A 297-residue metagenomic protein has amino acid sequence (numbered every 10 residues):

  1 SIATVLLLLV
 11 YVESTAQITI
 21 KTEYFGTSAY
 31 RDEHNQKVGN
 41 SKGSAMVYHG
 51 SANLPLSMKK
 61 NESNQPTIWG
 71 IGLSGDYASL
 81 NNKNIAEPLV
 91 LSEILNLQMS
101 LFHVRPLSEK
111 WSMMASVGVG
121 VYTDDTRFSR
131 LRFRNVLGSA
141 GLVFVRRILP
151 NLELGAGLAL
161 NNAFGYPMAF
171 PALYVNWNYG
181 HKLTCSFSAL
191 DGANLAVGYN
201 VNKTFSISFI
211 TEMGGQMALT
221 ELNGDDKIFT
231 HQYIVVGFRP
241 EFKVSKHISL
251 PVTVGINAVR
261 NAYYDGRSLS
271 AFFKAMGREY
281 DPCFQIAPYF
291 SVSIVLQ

Functional and structural regions predicted by a protein language model:
A16-I85, Q297: Short glycine/proline- and aromatic-enriched beta-strand/turn motifs that initiate or cap beta-hairpins
I20-T22, W69-L73, A115-V117, A156 (+4 more regions): Membrane-embedded beta-strand positions of outer-membrane beta-barrel proteins
Y24-S28, L73-N81, V119-D125, L158-F164 (+5 more regions): Transmembrane beta-strands of outer-membrane beta-barrel pores
V38-M46, P88-L95, R130-V136, F164-G165 (+3 more regions): Replace "Gram-negative outer membrane beta-barrel proteins" with "bacterial and organellar outer membrane beta-barrel
M46-L54, L95-L101, V119-V121, V136-L142 (+4 more regions): Hydrophobic, lipid-facing positions within transmembrane beta-strands of outer-membrane proteins
L54-M58, H103-R105, R146, W177 (+4 more regions): Residue-level signature of outer-membrane beta-barrel architecture
K59-E62, K110-M113, P150-G155, K182-C185 (+2 more regions): Repeated loop/turn-to-beta-strand initiation elements of outer-membrane beta-barrel proteins
A172-N178, P240, I248, P282-Q297: Outer-membrane beta-barrel "beta-signal"
